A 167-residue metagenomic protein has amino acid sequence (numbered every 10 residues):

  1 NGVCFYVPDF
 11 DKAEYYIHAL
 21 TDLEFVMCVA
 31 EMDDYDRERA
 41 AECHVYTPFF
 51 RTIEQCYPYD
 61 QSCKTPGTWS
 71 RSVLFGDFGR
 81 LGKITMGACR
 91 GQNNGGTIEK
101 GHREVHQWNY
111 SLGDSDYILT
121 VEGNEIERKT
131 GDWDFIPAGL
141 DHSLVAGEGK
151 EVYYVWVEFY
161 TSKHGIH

Functional and structural regions predicted by a protein language model:
N1-A19, A30, R128-E148, E158-F159: Conserved metal-binding segment of the jelly-roll/cupin
N1-V3, R103-T130: A short beta-strand-loop-beta hairpin characteristic of the jelly-roll/cupin
D22, D34-N93: A short, N-terminal "cap"/entry segment at the start of jelly-roll beta-barrel domains of the cupin/DSBH fold
E24-M27: Short beta-strand elements that form the blades of beta-propeller/WD-repeat-like and other beta-sheet-rich scaffold
G95-R103, T120, V145-G147: Short histidine-centered beta-strand/loop micro-motifs that create catalytic or ligand/metal-coordination sites
A146, I166-H167: Short conserved micro-motifs at the rims of enzyme active sites and ligand-binding pockets
V152: Phosphate-/nucleic-acid-contacting segments
Y160-G165: Non-heme Fe(II)/2-oxoglutarate
